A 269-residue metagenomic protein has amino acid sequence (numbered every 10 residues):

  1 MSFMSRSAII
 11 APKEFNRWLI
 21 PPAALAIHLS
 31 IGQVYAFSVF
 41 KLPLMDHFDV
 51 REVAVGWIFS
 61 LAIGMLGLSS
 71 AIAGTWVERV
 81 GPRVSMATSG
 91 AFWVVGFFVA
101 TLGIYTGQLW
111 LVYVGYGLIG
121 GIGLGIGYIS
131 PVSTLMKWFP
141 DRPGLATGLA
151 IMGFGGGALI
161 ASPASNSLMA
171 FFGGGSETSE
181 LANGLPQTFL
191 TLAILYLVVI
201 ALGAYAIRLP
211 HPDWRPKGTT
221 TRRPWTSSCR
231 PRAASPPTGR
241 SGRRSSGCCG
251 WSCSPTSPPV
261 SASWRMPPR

Functional and structural regions predicted by a protein language model:
H28-L29, G96, L109-I126, S254: Hydrophobic core of transmembrane alpha-helices in multi-pass small-molecule transporters, especially MFS/SLC-type
Y35, I63-A71, L159: Residue-level signature of mid-helix packing/kink "hotspots" within the transmembrane helices of 12-pass Major
F37-L44, S162, P236-R269: Extracytoplasmic gate region of multi-pass secondary transporters
L44, G125-F139, P143-T147: Intracellular juxtamembrane helix-capping segments at the cytosolic ends of symmetry-related transmembrane helices
S69-P82: Helix-to-loop junctions at the C-terminal end of transmembrane segments in multipass secondary transporters
A91-T106: C-terminal ends and interior cores of transmembrane alpha-helices in multi-pass membrane transporters/permeases
F139-A170: Glycine-rich segments within core transmembrane alpha-helices of 12-TM secondary carriers
P186-A206: Symmetry-related core transmembrane helices of the 12-TM Major Facilitator Superfamily/SLC fold
